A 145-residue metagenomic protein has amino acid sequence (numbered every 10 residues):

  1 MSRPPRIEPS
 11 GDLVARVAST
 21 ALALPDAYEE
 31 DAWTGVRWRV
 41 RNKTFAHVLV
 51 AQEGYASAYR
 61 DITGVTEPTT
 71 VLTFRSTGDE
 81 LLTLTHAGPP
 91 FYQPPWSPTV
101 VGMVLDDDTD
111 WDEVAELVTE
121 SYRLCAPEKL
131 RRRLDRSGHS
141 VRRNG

Functional and structural regions predicted by a protein language model:
M1-G145: Charge-dense, helix-prone N-terminal extensions
